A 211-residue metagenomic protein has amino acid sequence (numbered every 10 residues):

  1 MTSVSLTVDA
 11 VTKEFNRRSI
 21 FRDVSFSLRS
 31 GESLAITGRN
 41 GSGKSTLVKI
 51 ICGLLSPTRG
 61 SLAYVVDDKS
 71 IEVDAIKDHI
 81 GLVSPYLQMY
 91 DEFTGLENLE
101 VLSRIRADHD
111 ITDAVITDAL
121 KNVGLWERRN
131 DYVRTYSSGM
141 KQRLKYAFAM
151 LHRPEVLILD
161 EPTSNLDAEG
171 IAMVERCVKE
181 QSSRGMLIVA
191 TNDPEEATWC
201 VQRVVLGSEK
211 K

Functional and structural regions predicted by a protein language model:
L6, F21-D23: Conserved structural motif at the start of ABC-family nucleotide-binding domains
T37-R39: The feature captures the beta-strand-to-loop junction immediately N-terminal to the Walker
C52: Helix-to-loop junction immediately C-terminal to a conserved catalytic motif
G60-I71, A75-I76: Conserved ABC transporter NBD signature motif
Y86, E92-A107: Q-loop/switch helix immediately C-terminal to the Walker
E100, R104, I111-R128: Conserved ABC ATPase "signature" region
L157-E161: Catalytic Walker B motif of ABC-type/P-loop ATPase nucleotide-binding domains
